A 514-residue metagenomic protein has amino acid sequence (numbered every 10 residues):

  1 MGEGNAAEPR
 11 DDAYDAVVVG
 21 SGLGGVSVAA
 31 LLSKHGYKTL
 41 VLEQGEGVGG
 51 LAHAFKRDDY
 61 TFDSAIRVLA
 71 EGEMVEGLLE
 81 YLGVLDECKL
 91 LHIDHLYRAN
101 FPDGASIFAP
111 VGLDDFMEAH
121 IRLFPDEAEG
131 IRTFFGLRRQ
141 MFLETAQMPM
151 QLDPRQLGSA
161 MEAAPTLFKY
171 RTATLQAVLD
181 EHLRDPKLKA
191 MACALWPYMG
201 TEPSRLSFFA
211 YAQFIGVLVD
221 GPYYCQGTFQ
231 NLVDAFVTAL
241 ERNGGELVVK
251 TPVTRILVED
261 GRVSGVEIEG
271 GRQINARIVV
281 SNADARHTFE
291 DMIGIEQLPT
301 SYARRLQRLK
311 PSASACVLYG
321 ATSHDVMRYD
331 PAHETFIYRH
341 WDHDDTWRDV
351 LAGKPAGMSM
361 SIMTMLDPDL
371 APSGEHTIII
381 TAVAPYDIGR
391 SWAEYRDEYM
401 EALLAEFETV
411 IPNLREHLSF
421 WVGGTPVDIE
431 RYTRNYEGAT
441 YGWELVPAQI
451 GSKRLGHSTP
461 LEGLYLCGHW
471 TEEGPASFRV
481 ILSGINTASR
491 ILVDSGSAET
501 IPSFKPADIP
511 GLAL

Functional and structural regions predicted by a protein language model:
M1-A16, K34-H35, V446-A448, E499-L514: Extreme N-terminal leader/targeting segments of oxidoreductases
A7-Q140, L445: N-terminal glycine-rich phosphate/pyrophosphate-binding loop and immediately adjacent elements
I66, H469-L492: A conserved FAD-binding loop/helix module that cradles the flavin
D103-L206: Rossmann-like flavin
D185-M199, P355-S361, N413-E473: A glycine-rich dinucleotide-binding beta-alpha-beta segment and adjacent secondary-structure elements that constitute
A212-V263, E267: Helical element adjacent to the flavin cofactor pocket in flavoenzyme catalytic cores
Y224, T254-P372, D508: Mid-domain catalytic core of redox enzymes that form a hydrophobic substrate pocket/lid adjacent to a catalytic redox
S323-D428: C-terminal segments that line or cap access tunnels to active or ligand-binding sites in enzymes and enzyme-associated
